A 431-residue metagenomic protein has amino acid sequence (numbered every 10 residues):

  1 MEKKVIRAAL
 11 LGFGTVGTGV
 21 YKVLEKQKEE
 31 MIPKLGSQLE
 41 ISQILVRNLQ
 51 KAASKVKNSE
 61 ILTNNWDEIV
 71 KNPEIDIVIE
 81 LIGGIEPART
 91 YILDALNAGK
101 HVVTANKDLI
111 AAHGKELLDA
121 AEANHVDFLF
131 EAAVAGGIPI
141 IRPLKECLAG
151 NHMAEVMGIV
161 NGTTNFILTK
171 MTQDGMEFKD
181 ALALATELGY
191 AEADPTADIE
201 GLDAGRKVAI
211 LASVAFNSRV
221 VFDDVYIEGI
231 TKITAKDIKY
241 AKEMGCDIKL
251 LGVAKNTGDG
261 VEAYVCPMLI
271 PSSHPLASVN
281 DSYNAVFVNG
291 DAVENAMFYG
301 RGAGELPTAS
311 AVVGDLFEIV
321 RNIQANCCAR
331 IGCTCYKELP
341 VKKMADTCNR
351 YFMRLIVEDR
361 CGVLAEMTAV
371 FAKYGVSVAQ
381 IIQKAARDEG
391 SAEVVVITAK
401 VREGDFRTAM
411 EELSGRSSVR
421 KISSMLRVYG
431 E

Functional and structural regions predicted by a protein language model:
M1-A98: N-terminal glycine-/serine-/threonine-rich beta1-alpha1-beta2 phosphate-ribose binding loop of Rossmann-like
L62-N64, K71, I79-E80, V103-A105 (+4 more regions): General beta-strand structural signal in soluble alpha/beta enzymes
I82-A98, A105-E146: Rossmann-fold NAD(P)-binding glycine/threonine-rich loop
H101-V103, V378: A short hydrophobic/small-residue beta-strand
E122-D203, I210: Rossmann-like NAD(P)H-binding beta-loop-alpha module
D180-S278, Y283-A285: Substrate-binding/catalytic subdomain of NAD(P)-dependent oxidoreductase enzymes
P275-R350: ATP-dependent carboxylate/acyl-activation modules
L316-E431: A conserved regulatory-domain signal marking ACT and ACT-like small-molecule sensing domains and adjacent regulatory
